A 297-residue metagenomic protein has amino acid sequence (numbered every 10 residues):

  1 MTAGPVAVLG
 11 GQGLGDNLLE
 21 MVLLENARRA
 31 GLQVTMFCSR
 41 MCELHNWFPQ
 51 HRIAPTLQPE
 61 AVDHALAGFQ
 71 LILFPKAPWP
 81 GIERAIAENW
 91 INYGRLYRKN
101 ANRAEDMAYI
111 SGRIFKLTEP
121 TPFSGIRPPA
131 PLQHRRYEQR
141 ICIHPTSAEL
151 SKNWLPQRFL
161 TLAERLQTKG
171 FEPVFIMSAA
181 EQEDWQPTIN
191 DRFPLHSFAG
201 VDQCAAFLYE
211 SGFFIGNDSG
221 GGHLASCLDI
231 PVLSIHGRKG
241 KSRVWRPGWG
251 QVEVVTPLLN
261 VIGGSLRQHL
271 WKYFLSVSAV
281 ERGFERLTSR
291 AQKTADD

Functional and structural regions predicted by a protein language model:
M1-D297: Catalytic machinery of carbohydrate-active enzymes, primarily nucleotide-sugar-dependent glycosyltransferases
